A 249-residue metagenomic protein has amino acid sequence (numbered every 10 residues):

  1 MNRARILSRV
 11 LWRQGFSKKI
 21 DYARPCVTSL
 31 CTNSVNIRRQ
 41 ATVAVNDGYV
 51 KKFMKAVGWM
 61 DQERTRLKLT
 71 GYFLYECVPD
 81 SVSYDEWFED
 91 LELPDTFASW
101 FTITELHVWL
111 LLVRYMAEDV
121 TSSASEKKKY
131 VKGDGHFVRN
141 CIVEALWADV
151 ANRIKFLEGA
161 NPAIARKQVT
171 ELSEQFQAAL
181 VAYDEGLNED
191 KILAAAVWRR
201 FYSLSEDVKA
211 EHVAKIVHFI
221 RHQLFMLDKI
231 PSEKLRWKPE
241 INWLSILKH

Functional and structural regions predicted by a protein language model:
M1, L11, K18-D21, D80 (+3 more regions): Generic detector of well-ordered secondary structure
M1-M54: N-terminal mitochondrial targeting presequence
N2, L247-H249: C-terminal structured interaction module
L11, T28, N36, H107 (+2 more regions): N-terminal non-cleavable signal-anchor helices
I20, T42-N46, R64-L67, V169 (+3 more regions): Intrinsic-disorder-associated interaction segments
V57-F73, C77-I103, L110-E174: Conserved, aromatic- and glycine-enriched, well-ordered alpha/beta core segments that occur as contiguous structural
N161-L247: A charged, amphipathic interaction segment
